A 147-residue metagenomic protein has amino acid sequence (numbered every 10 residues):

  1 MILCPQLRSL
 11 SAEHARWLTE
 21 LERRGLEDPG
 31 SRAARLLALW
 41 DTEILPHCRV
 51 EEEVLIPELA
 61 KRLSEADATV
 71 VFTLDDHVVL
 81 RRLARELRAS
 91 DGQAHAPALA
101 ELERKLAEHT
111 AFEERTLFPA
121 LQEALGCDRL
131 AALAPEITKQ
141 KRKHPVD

Functional and structural regions predicted by a protein language model:
M1-D147: Small-residue-biased structural context
